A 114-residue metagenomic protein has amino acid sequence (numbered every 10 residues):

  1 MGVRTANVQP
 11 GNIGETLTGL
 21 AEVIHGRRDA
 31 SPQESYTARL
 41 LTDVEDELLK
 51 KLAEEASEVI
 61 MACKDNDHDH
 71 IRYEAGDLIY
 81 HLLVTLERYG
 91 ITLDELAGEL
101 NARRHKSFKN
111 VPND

Functional and structural regions predicted by a protein language model:
M1-A75, I79-D114: Flexible "arm" and connector segments at domain edges
